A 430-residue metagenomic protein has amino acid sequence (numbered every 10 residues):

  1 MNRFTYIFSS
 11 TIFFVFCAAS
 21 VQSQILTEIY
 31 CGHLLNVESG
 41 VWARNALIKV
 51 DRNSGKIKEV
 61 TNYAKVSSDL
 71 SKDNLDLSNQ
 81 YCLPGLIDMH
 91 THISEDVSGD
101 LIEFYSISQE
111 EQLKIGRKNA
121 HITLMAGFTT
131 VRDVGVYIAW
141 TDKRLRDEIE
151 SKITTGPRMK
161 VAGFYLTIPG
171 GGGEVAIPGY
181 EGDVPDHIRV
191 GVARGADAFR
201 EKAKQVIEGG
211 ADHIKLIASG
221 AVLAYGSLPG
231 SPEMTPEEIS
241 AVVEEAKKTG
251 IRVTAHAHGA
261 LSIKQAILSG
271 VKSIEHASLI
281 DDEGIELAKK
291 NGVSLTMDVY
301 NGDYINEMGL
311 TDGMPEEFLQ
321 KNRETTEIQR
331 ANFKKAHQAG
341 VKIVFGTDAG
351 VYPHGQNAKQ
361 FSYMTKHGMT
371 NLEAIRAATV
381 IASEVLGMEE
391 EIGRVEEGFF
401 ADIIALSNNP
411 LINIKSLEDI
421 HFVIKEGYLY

Functional and structural regions predicted by a protein language model:
M1-I25: Bacterial Sec-dependent N-terminal signal peptides
T27, L34, E38-L83: Histidine-rich, glycine-flanked metal-binding segment
Q80-D147, S151-I153, P169-G170, E237 (+1 more regions): Metal-associated gating/positioning segment near the N- to mid-region
E95-Q112, G172-I188, V222-T235, S294-T326: Active-site gating loops and adjacent loop-to-helix segments of metal-dependent hydrolytic enzymes
S98-L101, D142, Y225-G226, I263-S269 (+5 more regions): Histidine/acidic-residue-rich catalytic or RNA/ligand-binding cores of hydrolases and nuclease-related proteins
S106, K248, E317, E324-N409: His/Asp/Glu-enriched, well-ordered alpha-helical/loop segment that forms or immediately abuts the divalent-metal
G116-W140, T155-Y165, A211-V222, R252 (+3 more regions): Divalent metal-dependent hydrolysis catalytic cores, especially in the metallo-beta-lactamase
R144, A198-A218, V222-S294, R323-I343 (+1 more regions): Histidine/acidic residue-rich metal-binding segments in metalloenzymes
